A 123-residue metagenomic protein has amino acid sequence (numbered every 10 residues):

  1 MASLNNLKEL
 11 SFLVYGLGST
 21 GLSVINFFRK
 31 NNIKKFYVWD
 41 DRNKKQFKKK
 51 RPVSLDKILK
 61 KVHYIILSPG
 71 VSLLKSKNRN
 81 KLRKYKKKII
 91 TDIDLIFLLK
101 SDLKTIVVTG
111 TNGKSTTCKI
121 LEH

Functional and structural regions predicted by a protein language model:
A2-F12: Mobile, glycine- and charge-enriched loop segments and immediately flanking short secondary-structure elements within
L10-S11, N26-R29, D56-V62, P69-H123: Phosphate-binding loop of NTP-binding sites
L10-V24: Glycine-rich adenosine-cofactor-binding loop
L13, F36-Y37, Y64: A structural signal for isolated positions on well-ordered beta-strands in alpha/beta enzyme cores
Y15, W39, V108-T109: Short hydrophobic segments within beta-strands
N31-F47: NAD(P)-binding Rossmann-fold cofactor-contacting core
D40, K50-S54, T91-I93: Short loop/edge segments at beta-strand edges and connector loops that shape dinucleotide/nucleotide cofactor-binding
Q46-K60: Glycine-rich, highly charged phosphate/nucleotide-binding loops
